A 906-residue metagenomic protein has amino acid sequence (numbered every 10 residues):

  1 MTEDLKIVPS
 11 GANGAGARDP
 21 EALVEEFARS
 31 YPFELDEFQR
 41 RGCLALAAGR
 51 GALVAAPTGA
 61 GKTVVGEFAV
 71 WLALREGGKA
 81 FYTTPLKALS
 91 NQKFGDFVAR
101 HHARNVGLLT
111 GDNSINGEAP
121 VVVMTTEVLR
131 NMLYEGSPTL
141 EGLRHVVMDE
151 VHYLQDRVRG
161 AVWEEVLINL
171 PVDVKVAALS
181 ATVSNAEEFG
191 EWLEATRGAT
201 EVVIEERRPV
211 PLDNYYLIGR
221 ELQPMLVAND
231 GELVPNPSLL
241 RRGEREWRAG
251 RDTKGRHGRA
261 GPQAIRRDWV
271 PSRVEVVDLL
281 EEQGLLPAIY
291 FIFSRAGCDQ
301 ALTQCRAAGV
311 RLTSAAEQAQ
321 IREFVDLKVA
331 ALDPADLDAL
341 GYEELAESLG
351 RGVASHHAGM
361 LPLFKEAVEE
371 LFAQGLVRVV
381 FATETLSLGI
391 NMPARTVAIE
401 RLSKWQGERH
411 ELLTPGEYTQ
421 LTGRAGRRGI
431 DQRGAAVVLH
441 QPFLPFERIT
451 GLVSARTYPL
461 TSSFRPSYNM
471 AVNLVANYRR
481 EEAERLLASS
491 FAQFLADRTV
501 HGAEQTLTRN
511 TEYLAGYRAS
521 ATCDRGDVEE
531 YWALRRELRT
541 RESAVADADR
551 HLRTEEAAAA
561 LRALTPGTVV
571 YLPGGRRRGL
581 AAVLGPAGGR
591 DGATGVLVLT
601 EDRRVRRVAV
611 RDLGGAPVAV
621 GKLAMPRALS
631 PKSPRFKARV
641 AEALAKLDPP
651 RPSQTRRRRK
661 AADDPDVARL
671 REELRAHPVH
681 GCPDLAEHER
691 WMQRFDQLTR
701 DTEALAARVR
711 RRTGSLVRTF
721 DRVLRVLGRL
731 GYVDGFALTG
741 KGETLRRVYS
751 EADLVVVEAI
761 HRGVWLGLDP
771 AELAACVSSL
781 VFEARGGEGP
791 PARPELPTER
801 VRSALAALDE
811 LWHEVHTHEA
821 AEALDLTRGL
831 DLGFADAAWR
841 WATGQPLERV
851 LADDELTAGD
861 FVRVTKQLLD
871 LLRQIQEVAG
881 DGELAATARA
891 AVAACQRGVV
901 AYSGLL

Functional and structural regions predicted by a protein language model:
M1-A52, G231-P235, S314-G350, T699: Helicase-associated low-complexity/disordered flanking segments
A55-T58, V65-Q92, P171-D173: Conserved SF1/SF2 helicase motif Ia
G78-N131, E191, E201: Conserved nucleic-acid-binding Ia/Ib motif block in the N-terminal RecA-like helicase ATPase lobe
V98-G107, F291, R295-V379, G407 (+14 more regions): Conserved C-terminal RecA-like helicase domain
T126-V128, G136-A178: SF2 helicase catalytic motif II
I168, K175-A177, T182-Q304, A354: Conserved interdomain linker/interface between the two RecA-like ATPase lobes of SF2 helicase motors
L363-F372, S463-R606, L670-C776: C-terminal accessory/connector segments of nucleic-acid motor ATPases
M392, T396-Q406, E411-L452: Conserved segment of the helicase C-terminal RecA-like domain
